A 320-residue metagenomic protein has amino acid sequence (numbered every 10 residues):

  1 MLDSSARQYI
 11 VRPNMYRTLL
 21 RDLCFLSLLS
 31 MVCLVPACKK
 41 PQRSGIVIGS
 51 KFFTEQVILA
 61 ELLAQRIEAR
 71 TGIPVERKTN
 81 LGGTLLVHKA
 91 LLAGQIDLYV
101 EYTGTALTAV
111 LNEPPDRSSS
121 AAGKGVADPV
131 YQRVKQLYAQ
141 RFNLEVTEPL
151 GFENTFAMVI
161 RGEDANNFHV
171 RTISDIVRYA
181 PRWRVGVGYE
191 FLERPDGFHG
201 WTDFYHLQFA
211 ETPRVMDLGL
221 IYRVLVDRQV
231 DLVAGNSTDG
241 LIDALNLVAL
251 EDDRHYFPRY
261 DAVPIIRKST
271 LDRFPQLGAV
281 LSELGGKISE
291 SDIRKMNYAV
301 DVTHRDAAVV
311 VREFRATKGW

Functional and structural regions predicted by a protein language model:
Y9-F25: Bacterial N-terminal signal peptides that target proteins for export
L34-A37: C-terminal motif of bacterial Sec signal peptides marking the signal peptidase cleavage site
Q42-E55, I73-T79, P181-V187: Short, well-ordered beta-strand elements
T54-P74, P195, H199-D203: Short, polar/charged alpha-helical segment
E76-K89, E211-R223: Short helix-initiation/N-cap motifs at beta->coil->alpha
K78-I96, T103-T108, P115: Acidic helix-start/capping segments at beta-turn-to-alpha-helix junctions
L91-L92, I176, V224-V226: Hydrophobic residues within well-ordered alpha-helices
T103-D203, L207-T212, D231, N236-R294 (+1 more regions): Contiguous mixed-secondary-structure segments that line small-molecule binding/active-site clefts of soluble domains
